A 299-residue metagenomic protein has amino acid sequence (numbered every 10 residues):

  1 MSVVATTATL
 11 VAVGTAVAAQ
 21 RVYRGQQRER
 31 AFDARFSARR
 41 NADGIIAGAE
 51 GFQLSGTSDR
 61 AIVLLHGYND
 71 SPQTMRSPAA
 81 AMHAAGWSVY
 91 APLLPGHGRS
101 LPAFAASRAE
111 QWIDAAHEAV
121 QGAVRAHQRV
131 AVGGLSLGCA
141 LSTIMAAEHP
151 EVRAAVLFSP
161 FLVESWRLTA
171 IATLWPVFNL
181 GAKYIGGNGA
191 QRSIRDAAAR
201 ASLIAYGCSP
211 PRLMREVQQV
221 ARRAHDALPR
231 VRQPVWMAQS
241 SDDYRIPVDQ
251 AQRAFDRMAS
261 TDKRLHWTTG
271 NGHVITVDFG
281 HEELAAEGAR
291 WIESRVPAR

Functional and structural regions predicted by a protein language model:
G44-S100: Short, surface-exposed "cap/lid" segments of acyl-processing enzymes
R99-H127, A131: Catalytic nucleophile-loop/oxyanion-hole region of alpha/beta-hydrolase and closely related hydrolase-like folds
G134-G138, S142: Gly/Ala-rich beta-loop-alpha elbow adjacent to hydrolase catalytic centers
V156-R167: Active-site nucleophile loop of the alpha/beta-hydrolase fold
V231, M237-Q239, D243: Short beta-strand/loop motif that positions the catalytic acidic residue of the alpha/beta-hydrolase fold
Y244-Q250: Conserved alpha/beta-hydrolase "acid-adjacent" motif
Q252, D256-V274: Catalytic histidine neighborhood in serine/cysteine hydrolases with alpha/beta-hydrolase-type architecture
T269-R299: Catalytic active-site module of serine/aspartate enzymes centered on a nucleophile-bearing elbow/loop
